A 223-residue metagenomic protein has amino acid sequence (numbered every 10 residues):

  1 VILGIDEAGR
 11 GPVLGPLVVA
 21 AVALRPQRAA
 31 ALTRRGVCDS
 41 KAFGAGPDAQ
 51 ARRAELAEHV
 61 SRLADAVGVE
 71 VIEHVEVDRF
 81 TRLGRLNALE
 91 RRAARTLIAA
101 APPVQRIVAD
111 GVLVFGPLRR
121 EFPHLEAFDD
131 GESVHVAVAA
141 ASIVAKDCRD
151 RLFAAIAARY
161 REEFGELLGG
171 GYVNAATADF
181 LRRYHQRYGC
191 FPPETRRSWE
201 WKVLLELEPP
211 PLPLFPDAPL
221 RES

Functional and structural regions predicted by a protein language model:
V1-S223: RNase H-like, Mg2+-dependent phosphodiesterase core, and more generally RNA phosphate-backbone-engaging helix-loop
